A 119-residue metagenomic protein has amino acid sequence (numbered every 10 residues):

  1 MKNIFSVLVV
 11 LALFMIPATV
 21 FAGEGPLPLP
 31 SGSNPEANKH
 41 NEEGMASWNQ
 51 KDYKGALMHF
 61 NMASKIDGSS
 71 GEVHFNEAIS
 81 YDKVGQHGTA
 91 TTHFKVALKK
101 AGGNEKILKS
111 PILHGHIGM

Functional and structural regions predicted by a protein language model:
G23-K39: TPR-adjacent "capping" and linker segments in tetratricopeptide-repeat scaffold/adaptor proteins
E42, N76, S110-P111: Canonical tetratricopeptide repeat
N49-Q50, K83-V84, H116-M119: Register position in tetratricopeptide repeats
